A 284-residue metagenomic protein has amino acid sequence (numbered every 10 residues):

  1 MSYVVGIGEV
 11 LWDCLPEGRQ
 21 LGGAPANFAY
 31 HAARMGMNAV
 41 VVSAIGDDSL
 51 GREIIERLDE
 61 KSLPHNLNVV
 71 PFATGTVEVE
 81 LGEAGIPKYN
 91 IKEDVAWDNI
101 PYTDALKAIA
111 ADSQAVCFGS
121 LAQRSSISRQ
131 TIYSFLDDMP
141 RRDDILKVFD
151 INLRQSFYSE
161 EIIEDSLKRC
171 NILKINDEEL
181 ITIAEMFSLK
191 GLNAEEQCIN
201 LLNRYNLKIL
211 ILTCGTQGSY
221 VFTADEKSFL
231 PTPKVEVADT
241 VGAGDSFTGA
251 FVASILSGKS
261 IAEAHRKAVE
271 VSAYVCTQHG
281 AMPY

Functional and structural regions predicted by a protein language model:
M1-V5, R57-D59, H65-L67, E83-K227: Ribokinase/PfkB-type carbohydrate-kinase core domain
V4, C14-I86, I91-D98, D104: Substrate-binding N-lobe of the ribokinase-like
E9, S43-D47, N152: Cofactor-binding loop segments of dinucleotide-utilizing enzymes, especially the Rossmann-like FAD- and NAD(P)+-binding
V10, C14, I151-L153, D177 (+3 more regions): Generic detector of well-ordered alpha-helical packing
W12-D13, I181, M282: Nucleotide phosphate-binding site architecture
G36, S62, D143-D144, G258: Glycine-centered short loops/turns at secondary-structure junctions
F187, G191-Y284: Conserved phosphate-binding/catalytic region of the ribokinase-like
